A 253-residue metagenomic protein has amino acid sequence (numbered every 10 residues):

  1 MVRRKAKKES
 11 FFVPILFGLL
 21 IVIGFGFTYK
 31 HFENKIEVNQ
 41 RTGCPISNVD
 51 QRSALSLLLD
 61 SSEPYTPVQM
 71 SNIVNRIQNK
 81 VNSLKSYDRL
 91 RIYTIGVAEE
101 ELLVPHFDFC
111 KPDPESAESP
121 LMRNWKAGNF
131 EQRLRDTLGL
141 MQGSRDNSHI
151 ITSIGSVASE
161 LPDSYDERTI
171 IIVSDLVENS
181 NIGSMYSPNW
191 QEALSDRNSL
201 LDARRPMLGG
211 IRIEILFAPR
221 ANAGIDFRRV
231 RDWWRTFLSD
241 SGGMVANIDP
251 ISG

Functional and structural regions predicted by a protein language model:
R3-S56, S62-Q69: Acidic, polar low-complexity linker/tail segments
N48-S116, T169-I172: Von Willebrand factor
D50-P64, R133-L140, E214-P219: Acidic/histidine-rich, surface-exposed loop or edge segments in extracytoplasmic proteins
S53-L57, Y87-I92, R168-I170, R205-P219 (+1 more regions): Hydrophobic beta-strand segments of well-ordered beta-sheets in folded domains
N72-N79, G155, A193-L201: N-terminal post-signal-peptidase region of extra-cytosolic proteins
P114-D166: Von Willebrand factor
V177-R231: VWA/integrin I-like adhesion module and closely mimicked acidic/polar interface patches used
A221, I225-G253: Von Willebrand factor A/integrin I-like adhesion domains
